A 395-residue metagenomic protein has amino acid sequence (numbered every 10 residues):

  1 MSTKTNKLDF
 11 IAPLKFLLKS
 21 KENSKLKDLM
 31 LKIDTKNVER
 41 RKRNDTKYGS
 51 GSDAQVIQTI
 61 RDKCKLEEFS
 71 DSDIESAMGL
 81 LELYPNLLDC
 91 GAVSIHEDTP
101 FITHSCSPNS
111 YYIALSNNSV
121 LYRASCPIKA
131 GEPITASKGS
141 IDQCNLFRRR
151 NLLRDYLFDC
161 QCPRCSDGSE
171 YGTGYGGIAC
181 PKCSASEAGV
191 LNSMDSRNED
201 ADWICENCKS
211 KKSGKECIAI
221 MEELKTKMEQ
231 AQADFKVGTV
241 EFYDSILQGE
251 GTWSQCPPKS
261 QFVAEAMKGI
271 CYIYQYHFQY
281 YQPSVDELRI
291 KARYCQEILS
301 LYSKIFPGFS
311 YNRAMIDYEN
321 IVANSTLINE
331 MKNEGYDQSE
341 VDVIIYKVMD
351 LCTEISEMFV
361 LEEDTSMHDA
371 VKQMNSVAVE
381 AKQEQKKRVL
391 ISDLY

Functional and structural regions predicted by a protein language model:
S2-N118: Catalytic cores of histone-lysine modification enzymes
S2-P13, C106-T252: C-terminal SET catalytic tail plus cysteine-rich post-SET Zn-binding segment of SAM-dependent SET-domain
I218-V237, D244-L247, P258-Y280, Y311-M331 (+1 more regions): Amphipathic alpha-helical repeat scaffolds of TPR domains
Q232-Q248, S284-E297, V343-L351: Helix-turn-helix repeat elements of alpha-solenoid scaffolds
S254-Q261, S300-A314, E357-T365: Short coil/turn linkers that connect adjacent helices within long alpha-helical scaffolds, especially alpha-solenoid
F262, E287-I290, S310-N312, E319 (+4 more regions): Structural signature of alpha-solenoid helical repeat junctions
A264, Y274-A292, E330-Y346: Acidic, serine/threonine/proline-rich low-complexity intrinsically disordered regions
V322, I355-Y395: Eukaryote-biased recognition of C-terminal alpha-helical segments
